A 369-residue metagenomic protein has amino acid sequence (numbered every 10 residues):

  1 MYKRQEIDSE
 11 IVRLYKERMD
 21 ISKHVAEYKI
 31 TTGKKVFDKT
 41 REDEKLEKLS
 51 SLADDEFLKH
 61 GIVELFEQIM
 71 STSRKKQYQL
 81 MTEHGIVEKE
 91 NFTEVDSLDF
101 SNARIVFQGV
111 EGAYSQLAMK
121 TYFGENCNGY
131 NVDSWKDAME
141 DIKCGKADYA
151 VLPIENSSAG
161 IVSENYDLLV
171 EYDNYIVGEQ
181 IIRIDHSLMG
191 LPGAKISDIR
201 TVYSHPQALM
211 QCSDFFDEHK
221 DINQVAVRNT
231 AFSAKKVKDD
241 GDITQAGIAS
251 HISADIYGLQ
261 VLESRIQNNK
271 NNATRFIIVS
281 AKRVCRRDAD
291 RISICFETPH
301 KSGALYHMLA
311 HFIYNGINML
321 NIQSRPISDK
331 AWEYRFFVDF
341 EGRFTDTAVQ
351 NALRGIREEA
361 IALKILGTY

Functional and structural regions predicted by a protein language model:
K3-Y369: Domain-level signature for soluble enzymes in the chorismate/prephenate branch of the shikimate pathway
